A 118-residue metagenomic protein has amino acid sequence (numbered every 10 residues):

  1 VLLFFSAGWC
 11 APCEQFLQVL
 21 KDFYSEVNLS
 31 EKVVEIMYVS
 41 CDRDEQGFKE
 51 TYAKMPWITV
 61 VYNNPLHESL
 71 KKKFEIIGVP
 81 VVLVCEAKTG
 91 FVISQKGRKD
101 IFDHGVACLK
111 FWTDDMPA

Functional and structural regions predicted by a protein language model:
F4-S6, S40, E86: Short beta-strand/turn micro-motifs composed of small residues that flank or help shape donor/cofactor-binding pockets
F5-D22: Conserved redox-active cysteine motifs that mediate thiol-disulfide chemistry, especially di-cysteine Cys-X(1-2)-Cys
A11-P12, D44-K49, G90-S94: Short catalytic/ligand-binding loop motif for oxyanion handling, primarily in non-cytosolic enzymes, centered on
L17, K21-S25, K49, A53 (+1 more regions): Amphipathic alpha-helical interaction motifs in eukaryotic regulatory proteins
S30-G47, A53-L66, V79: Thiol-based oxidoreductase modules, predominantly thioredoxin-like and allied folds used for disulfide exchange
Y62, K72-P117: Non-catalytic, surface beta->alpha helical segment in thiol-disulfide oxidoreductase systems
